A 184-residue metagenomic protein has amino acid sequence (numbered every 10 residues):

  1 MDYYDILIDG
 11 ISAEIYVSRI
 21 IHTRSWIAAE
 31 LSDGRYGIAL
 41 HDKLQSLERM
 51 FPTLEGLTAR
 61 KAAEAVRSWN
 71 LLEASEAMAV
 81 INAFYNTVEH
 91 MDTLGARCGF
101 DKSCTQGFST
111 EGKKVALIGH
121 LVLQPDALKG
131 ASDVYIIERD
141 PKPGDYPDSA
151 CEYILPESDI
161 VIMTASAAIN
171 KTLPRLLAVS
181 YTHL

Functional and structural regions predicted by a protein language model:
M1-V122: Electropositive, gly/pro-rich neighborhoods at or near active sites that engage anionic ligands
D92-A96, G112-V115, I137-D145, I162-T164: Short, flexible loop segments at the rims of nucleotide/cofactor-binding pockets, characterized by
F100-T105, V122, Y146-Y153, K171-R175: A generic local structural motif
L123-Y153: Histidine/lysine/aspartate-rich catalytic loop segments that bind and position anionic ligands
A127, T172-V179: A short acidic, amphipathic alpha-helical/loop segment
S158: An anion/phosphate-binding loop that grips the pyrophosphate of nucleotide cofactors and donors
M163-T164, A168-K171: Cofactor-cradling patches in redox/metallo enzymes
T182-H183: Conserved small/polar residues in nucleotide/adenosyl-binding loops
